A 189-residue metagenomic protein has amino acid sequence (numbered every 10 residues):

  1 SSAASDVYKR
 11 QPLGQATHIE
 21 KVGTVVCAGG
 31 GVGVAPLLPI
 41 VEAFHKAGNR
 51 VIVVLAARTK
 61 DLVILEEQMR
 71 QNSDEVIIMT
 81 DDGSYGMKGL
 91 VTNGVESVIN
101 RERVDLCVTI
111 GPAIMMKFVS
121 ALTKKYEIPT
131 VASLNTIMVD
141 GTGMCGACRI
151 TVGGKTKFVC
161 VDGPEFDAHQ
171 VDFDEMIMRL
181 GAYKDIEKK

Functional and structural regions predicted by a protein language model:
S1-Y8: Short, small-residue-biased leader/transition segments that mark boundaries at the very start of proteins
P12-G14, T24-V26, G31, A35: Extended interfacial segments that mediate partner engagement and assembly in macromolecular machines
I19-G23, E102-R103: Short helix-loop-beta connector
C27-G30, L55-A56, T109-I110: Active-site-adjacent beta-strand anchor residues
A28, P36-N49: Phosphate-binding glycine-rich loops and their immediate beta-loop-alpha structural context
V34-I40, M115-F118: Short glycine/serine/threonine-rich phosphate/pyrophosphate-binding segments that cradle anionic phosphate groups
T59-K189: Reductase modules of NAD(P)H-dependent flavoproteins
